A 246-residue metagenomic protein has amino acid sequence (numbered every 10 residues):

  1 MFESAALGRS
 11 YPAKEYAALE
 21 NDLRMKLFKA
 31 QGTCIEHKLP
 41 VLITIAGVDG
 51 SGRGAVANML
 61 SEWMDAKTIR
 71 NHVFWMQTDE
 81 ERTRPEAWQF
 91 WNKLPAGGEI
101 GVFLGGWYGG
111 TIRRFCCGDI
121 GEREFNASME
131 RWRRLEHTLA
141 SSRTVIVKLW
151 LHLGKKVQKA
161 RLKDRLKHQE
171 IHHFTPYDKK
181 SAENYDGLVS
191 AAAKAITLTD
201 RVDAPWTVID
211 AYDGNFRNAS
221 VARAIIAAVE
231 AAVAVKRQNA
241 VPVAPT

Functional and structural regions predicted by a protein language model:
M1-D22: Charged, amphipathic alpha-helical linker segments immediately N-terminal to NTP-binding catalytic cores
M25-I35: Pre-Walker A adenine-sensing motif
I43-A46, T144-G154, P176-K180, R201-S220: Phosphate-binding beta-loop-alpha motif at adenosine-nucleotide cofactor sites
I43-L60: Glycine-rich phosphate-binding P-loop
A66-T78: Short beta-strand-centered segment that lines the nucleotide-binding/catalytic pocket of NTP-utilizing
D79-H137: P-loop NTPase motor core
F115-E130, L139-S190, K236-A244: A glycine- and Lys/Arg-enriched "phosphate-lid" helix/loop adjacent to the NTP-binding pocket of small-molecule kinases
V189-T246: NTP-dependent small-molecule kinase module
